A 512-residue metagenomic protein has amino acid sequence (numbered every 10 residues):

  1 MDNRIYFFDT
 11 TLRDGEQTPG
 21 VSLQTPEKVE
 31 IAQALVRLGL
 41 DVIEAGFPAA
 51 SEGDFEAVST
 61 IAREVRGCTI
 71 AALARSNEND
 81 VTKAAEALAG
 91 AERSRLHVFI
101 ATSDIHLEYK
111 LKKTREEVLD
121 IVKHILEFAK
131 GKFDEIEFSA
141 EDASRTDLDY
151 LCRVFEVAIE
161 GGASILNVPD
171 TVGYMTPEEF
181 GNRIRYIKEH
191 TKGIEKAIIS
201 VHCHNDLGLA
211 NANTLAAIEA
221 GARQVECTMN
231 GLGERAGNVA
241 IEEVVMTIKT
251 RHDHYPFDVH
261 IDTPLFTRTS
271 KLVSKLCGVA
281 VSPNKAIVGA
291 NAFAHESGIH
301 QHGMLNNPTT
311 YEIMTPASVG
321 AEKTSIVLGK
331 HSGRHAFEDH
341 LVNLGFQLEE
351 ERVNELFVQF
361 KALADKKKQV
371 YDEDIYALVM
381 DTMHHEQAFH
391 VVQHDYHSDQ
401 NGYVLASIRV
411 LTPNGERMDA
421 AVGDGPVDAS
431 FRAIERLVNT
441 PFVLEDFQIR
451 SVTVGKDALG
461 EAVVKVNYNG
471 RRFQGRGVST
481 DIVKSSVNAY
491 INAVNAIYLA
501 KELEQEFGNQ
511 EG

Functional and structural regions predicted by a protein language model:
R4-I5, D9-T11, M246, H252-N414 (+2 more regions): A mid-to-C-terminal "edge-of-domain" accessory segment
I5-F7, Q17-V42, F55-E64, E78-I199 (+1 more regions): Alpha/beta enzyme core
Q17, E30-I31, K368-F473, G477-K484: Non-catalytic terminal/interface segments that mediate subunit docking, oligomerization, and allosteric communication
L38, E64, A87, A91 (+13 more regions): Change "in soluble alpha/beta enzymes" to "in soluble alpha/beta proteins
F47-P48, L73-S76, I100-S103, E141-A143 (+5 more regions): Short, ordered loop/turn segments at secondary-structure junctions
G67, D170-T171, E226-E234, T250-V259 (+3 more regions): Short beta-alpha connecting loops at secondary-structure transitions that line or flank enzyme active sites
M175, N182-N306: Catalytic alpha/beta core domains of metabolic enzymes, predominantly
R472-F473, V478-F507: Mixed-charge, glycine-accented linear interaction segment located at domain edges/termini
